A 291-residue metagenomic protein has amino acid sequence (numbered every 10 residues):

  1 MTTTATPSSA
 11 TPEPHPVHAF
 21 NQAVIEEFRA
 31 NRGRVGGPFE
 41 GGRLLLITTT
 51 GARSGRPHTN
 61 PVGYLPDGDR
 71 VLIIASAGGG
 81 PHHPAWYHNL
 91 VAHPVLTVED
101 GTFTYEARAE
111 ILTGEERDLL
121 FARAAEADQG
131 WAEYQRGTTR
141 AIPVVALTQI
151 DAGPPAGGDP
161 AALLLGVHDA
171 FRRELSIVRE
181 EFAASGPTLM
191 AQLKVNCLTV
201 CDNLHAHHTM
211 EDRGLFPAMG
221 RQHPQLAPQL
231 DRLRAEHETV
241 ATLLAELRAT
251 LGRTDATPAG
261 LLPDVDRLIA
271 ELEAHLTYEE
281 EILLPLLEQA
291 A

Functional and structural regions predicted by a protein language model:
M1-N21: Polybasic, low-complexity association/targeting segments
M1-P7, P38-F39, L44, R70 (+3 more regions): Small-residue-biased structural context
P14-T50, L175-R179: Short, conserved active-site entrance elements at the starts or edges of catalytic domains
R29, V91-A92, A125, G220: Alpha-helix boundary recognition
E40-G78, N196: Short beta-strand segments
T50-R53, V95, G130: Short beta-turn/strand-loop junction motif enriched in small, turn-promoting residues
D69-L96: Compact nucleic-acid interaction/catalytic patches
